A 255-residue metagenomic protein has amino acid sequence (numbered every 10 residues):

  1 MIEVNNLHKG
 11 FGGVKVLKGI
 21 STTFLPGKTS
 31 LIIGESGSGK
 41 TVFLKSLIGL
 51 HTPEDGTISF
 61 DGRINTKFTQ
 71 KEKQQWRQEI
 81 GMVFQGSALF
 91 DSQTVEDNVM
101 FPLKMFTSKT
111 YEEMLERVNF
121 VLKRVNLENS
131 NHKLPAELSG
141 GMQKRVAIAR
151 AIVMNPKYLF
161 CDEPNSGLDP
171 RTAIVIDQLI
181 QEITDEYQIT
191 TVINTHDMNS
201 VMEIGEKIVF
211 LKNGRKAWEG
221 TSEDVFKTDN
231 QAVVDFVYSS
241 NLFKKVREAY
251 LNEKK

Functional and structural regions predicted by a protein language model:
I48: Helix-to-loop junction immediately C-terminal to a conserved catalytic motif
G56-I64: Conserved ABC transporter NBD signature motif
Y111-N129: Conserved ABC ATPase "signature" region
L134-L138, M142: Conserved ABC ATPase signature
V153-K157: A short, proline-enriched helix->beta-strand linker immediately N-terminal to the Walker B motif in ABC-type P-loop
L159-D162: Catalytic Walker B motif of ABC-type/P-loop ATPase nucleotide-binding domains
P170-T172: Helix N-cap at the start of a conserved alpha-helix in ABC-type nucleotide-binding domains
